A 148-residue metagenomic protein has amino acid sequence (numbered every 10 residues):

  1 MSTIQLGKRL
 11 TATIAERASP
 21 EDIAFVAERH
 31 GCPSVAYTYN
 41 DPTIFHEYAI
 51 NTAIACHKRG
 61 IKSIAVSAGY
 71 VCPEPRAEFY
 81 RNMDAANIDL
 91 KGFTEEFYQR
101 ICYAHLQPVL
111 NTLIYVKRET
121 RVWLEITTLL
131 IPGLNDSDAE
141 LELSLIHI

Functional and structural regions predicted by a protein language model:
M1-A85: Conserved Radical SAM active-site core
L6-R9, T94-R100: A short acidic, helix-capping loop that chelates divalent metal ions and anchors anionic groups
A15, I101-P108, N135-E140: Alpha-helix N-cap and loop-to-helix initiation/capping positions
I23, T52, P108-Y115, E140-S144: A general structural detector for well-ordered alpha-helical segments in enzyme core domains, enriched
P33-T38, L90, L124-L129: Short beta-strands and strand-loop turn motifs
Y70, K91-T94: Short, acidic/turn-prone active-site loops that include or flank metal/cofactor- and phosphate-binding residues
E95-Y98, L113-E140: Conserved strand-turn element in the central/C-terminal portion of the radical SAM core barrel that lines
I146-I148: Conserved small/polar residues in nucleotide/adenosyl-binding loops
